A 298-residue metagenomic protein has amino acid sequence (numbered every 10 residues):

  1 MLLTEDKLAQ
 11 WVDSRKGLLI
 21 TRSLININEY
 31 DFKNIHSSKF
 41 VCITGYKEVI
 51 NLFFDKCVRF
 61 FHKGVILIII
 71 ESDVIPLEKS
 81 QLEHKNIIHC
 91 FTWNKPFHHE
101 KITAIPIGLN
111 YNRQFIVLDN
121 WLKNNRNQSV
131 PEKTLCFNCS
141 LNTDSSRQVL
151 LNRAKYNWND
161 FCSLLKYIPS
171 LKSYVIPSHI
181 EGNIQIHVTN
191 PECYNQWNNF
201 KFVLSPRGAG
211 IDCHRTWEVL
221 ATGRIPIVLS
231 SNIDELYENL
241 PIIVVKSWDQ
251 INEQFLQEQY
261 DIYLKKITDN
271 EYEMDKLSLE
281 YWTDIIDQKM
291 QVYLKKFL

Functional and structural regions predicted by a protein language model:
M1-W217, A221-V244, F255-F297: Nucleotide-sugar donor-binding catalytic core of glycosyltransferases
W248-D249: Short helix-start
N252: GIY-YIG nuclease catalytic motif and its immediate N-terminal context
